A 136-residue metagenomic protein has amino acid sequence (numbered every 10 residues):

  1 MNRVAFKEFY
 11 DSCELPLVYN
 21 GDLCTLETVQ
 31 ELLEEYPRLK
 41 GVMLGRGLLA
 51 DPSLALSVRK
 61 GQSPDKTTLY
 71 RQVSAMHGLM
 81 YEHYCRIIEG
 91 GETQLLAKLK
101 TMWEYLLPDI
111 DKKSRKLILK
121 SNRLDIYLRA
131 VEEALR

Functional and structural regions predicted by a protein language model:
M1: Divalent metal-binding pocket/active-site signature
V4-Y19, L23-R136: Alpha/beta catalytic cores of nucleotide-metabolism and tRNA/nucleoside-modifying enzymes
